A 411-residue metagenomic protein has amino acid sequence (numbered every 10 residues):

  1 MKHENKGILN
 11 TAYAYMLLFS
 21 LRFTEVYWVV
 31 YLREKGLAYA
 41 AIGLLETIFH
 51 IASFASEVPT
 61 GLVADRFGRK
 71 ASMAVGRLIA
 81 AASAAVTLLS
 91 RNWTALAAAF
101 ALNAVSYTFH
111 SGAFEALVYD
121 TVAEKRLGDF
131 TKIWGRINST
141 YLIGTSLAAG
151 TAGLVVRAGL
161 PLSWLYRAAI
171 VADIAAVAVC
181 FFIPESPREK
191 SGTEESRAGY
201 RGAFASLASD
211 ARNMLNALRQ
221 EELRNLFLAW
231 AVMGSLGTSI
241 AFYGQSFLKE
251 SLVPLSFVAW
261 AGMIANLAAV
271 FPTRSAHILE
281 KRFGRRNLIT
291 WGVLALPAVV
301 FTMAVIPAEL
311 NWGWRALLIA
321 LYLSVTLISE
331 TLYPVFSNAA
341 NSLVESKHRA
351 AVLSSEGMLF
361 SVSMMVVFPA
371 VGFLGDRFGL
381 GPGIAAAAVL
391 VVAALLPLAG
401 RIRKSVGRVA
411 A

Functional and structural regions predicted by a protein language model:
M1-K6, P184-L228: Juxtamembrane intracellular "pre-TM" segments in multi-pass secondary transporters
K2-A55, L88, Q220-A265: Helix-loop boundary and gating motifs at the non-cytosolic
F54-N92: Conserved MFS/SLC helix-loop-helix module at the cytosolic interface between two early adjacent transmembrane helices
A55-G68, V156, F271-R285, G375-D376: Helix-to-loop junctions at the C-terminal end of transmembrane segments in multipass secondary transporters
L78-N92, L96-A97, L294-W312: C-terminal ends and interior cores of transmembrane alpha-helices in multi-pass membrane transporters/permeases
A101-L142: Cytoplasmic helix-loop-helix junction between adjacent transmembrane helices in 12-TM secondary transporters
A169-A172, A176-A198, A399-A411: Helix-loop junctions on the cytosolic side of multi-pass membrane transporters, especially the intracellular loop
R286-F336: C-terminal transmembrane helical hairpin of 12-TM major facilitator-type secondary transporters
